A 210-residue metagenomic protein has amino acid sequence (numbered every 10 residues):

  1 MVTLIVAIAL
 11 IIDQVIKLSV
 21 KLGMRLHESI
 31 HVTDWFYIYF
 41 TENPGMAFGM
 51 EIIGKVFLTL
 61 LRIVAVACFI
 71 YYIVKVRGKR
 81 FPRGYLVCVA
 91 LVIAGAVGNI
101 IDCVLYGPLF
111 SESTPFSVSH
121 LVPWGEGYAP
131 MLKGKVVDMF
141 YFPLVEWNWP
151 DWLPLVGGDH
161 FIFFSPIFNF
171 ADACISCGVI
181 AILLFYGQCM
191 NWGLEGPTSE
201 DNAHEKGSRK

Functional and structural regions predicted by a protein language model:
M1-K210: Alpha-helical transmembrane bundles and membrane-interface segments of multipass inner-membrane proteins
